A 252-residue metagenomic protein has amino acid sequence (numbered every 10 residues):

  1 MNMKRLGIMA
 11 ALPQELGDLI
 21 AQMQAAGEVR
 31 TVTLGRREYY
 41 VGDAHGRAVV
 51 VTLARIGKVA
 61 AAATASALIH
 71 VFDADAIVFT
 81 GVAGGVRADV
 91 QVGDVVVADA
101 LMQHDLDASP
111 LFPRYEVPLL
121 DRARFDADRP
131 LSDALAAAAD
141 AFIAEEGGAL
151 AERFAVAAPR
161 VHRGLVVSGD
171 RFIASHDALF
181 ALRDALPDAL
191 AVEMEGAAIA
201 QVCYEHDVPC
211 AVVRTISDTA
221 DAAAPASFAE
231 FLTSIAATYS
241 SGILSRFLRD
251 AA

Functional and structural regions predicted by a protein language model:
N2-S66: N-terminal short beta-loop-beta anion/metal-coordinating cradle
G17-L19, A62, A88-D89, L106-D107 (+1 more regions): Short glycine-/acidic-enriched loop or helix-start segments at secondary-structure transitions that form or flank
V49-R55, R163-S168, V213: Active-site-proximal beta-strand elements of phosphoester/diester hydrolases
D73-D75: Proline-aspartate-enriched helix->loop->beta-strand connector
V86-L186: Mid-sequence, gly/pro-rich, charge-dense loop/helix-turn segments that line enzyme active sites
G169-D221, P225: A C-terminal functional module that forms or caps the active site or interfaces directly with catalytic machinery
A220-A252: His/Asp/Glu-rich mid-to-C-terminal helical/loop segments that flank catalytic regions of hydrolases
